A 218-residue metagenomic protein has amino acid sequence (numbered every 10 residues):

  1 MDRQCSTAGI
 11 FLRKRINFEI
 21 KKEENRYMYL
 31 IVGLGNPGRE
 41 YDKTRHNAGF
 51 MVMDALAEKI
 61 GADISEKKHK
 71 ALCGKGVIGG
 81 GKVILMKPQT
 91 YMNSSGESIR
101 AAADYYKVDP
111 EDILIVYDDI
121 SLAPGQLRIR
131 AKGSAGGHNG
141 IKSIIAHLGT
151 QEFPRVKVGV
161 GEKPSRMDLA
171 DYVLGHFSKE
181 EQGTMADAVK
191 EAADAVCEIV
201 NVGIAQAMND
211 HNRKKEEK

Functional and structural regions predicted by a protein language model:
G9-F11, R15-K132, K142-A146, T150-V156 (+3 more regions): Nucleotide and nucleotide-moiety/phosphate-recognizing core
G136-G140: Hydrophobic alpha-helical segments within soluble ligand-binding/sensing domains
